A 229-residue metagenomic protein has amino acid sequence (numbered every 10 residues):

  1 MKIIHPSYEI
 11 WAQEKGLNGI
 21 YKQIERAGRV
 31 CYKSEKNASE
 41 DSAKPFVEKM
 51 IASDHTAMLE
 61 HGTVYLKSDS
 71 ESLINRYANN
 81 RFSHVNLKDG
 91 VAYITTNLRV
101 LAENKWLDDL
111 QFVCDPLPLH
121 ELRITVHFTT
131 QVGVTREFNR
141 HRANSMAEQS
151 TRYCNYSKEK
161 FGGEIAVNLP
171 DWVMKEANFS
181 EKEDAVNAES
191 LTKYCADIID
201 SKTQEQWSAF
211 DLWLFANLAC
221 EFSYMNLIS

Functional and structural regions predicted by a protein language model:
M1-I228: A conserved ligand/cofactor-binding region detector
